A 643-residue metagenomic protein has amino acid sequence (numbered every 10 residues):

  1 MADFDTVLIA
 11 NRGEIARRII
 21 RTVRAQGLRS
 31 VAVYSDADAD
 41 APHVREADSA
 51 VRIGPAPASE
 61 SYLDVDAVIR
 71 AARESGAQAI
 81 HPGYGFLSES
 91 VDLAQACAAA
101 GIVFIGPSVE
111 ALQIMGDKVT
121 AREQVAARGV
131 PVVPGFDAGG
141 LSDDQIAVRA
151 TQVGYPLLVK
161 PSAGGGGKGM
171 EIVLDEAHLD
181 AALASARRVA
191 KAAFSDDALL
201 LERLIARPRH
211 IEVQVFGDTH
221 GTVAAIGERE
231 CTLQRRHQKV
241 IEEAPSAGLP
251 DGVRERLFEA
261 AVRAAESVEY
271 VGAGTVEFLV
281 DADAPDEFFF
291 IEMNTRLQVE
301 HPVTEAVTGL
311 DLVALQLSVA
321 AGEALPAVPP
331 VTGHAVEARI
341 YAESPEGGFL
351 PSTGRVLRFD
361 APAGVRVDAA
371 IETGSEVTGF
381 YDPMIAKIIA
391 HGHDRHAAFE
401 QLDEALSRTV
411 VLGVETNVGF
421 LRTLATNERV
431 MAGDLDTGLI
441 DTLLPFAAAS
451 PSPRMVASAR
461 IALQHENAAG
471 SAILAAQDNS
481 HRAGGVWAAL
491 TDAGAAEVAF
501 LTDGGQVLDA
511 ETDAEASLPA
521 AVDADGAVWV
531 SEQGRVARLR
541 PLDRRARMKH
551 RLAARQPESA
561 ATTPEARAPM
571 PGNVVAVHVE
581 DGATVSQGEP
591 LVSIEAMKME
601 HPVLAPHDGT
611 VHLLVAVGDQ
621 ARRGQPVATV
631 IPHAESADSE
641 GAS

Functional and structural regions predicted by a protein language model:
M1-V276, V280-Q298: N-terminal beta-alpha lobe that positions the nucleotide/phosphoryl donor in ATP/NTP-coupled carboxylate activation
R149-A150, P161, E202-I205, V215 (+9 more regions): Replace "in large, NTP-powered and nucleic-acid-processing enzymes" with "in large, NTP-powered factors and other
G167, P383-K387, T563: Short, solvent-exposed beta-strand edge segments and adjacent coil->beta transition regions
L200, R538-R540, N573, T610-V611: Residues located in well-ordered beta-strands
A206-R207, S267-G272, F380-D382, E558 (+1 more regions): Short loop/turn motifs at secondary-structure junctions and domain boundaries
P302-D513, D525, G534, Q587-P590 (+1 more regions): Catalytic cores of soluble metabolic enzymes centered on carboxylation/carboxyl-transfer
V522-P569: Catalytic P-loop NTP-binding/switch module of NTPases
Q556-S643: Structured functional modules or segments
